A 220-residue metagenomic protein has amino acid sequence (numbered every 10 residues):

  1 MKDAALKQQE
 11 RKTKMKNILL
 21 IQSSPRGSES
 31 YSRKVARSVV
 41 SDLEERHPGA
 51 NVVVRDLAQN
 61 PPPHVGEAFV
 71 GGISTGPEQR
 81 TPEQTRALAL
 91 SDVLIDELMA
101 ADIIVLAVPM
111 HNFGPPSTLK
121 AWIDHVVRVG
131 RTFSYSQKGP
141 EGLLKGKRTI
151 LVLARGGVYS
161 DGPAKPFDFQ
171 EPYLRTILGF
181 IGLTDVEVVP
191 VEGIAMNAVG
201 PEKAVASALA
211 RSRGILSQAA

Functional and structural regions predicted by a protein language model:
K2-V108, F113-R128, A210-A220: N-terminal beta1-alpha1-beta2 submodule of the flavodoxin-like/Rossmannoid cofactor-binding fold
N17, N51, R148-T149, D185: Residues at the starts of beta-strands that form the adenosine-phosphate
S23, A154, V191: Cofactor-binding loop segments of dinucleotide-utilizing enzymes, especially the Rossmann-like FAD- and NAD(P)+-binding
E44, D96, P140-G142, G179: Short secondary-structure boundary/capping segments
A101-D102, G146, L183: Short, well-ordered alpha-helix to beta-strand connector turns
V126-P140: Short, acidic/small-residue loops that bind anionic groups at enzyme active sites
S136-I177: Short, glycine-/small-residue-rich phosphate/pyrophosphate-handling segment
D161-A220: Glycine-rich phosphate/pyrophosphate-binding loop and the adjoining helix
